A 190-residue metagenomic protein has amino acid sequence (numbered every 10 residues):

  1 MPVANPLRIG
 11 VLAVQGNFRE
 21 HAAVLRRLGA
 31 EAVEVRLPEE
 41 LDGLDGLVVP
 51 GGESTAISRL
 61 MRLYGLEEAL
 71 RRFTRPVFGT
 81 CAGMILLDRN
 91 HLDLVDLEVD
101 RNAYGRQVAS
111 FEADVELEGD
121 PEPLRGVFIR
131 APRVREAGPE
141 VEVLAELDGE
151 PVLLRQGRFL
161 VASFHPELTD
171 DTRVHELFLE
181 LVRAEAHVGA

Functional and structural regions predicted by a protein language model:
M1-L63, A82, T172-A190: N-terminal beta1-alpha1 cap of cysteine-dependent amidohydrolase-like domains
M1-V3, R133-A190: C-terminal and late-domain segments of enzyme folds
P2-N5, E39-D42, L70-R72, G119-P121 (+2 more regions): Solvent-exposed alpha-helices and their adjacent loops that cap or buttress functional pockets in soluble metabolic
E31-V33, R125, E142, L160: Conserved beta-strand segments of alpha/beta enzyme cores
V48-P50, F78, F128, V161-S163: Structural motif
E53-E116: Cysteine-nucleophile active-site neighborhood
N90-E150: Pocket-forming structural segment of enzyme catalytic cores
